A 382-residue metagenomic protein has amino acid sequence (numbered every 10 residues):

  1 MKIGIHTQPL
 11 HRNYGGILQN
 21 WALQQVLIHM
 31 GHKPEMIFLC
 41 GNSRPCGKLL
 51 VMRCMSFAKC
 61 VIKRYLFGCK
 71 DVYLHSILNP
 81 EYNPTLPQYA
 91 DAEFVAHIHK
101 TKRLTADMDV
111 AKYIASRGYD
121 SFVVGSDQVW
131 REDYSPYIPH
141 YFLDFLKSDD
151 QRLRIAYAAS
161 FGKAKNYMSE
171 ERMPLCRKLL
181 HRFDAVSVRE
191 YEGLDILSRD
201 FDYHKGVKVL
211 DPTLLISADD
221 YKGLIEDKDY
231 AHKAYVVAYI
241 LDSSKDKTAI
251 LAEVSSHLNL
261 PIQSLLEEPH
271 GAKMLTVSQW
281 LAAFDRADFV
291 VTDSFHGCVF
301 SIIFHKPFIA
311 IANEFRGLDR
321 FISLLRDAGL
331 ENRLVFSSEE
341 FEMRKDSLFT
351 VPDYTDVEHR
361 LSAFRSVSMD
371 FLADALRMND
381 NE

Functional and structural regions predicted by a protein language model:
M1-E382: Active-site anion-handling motifs in enzyme catalytic cores
